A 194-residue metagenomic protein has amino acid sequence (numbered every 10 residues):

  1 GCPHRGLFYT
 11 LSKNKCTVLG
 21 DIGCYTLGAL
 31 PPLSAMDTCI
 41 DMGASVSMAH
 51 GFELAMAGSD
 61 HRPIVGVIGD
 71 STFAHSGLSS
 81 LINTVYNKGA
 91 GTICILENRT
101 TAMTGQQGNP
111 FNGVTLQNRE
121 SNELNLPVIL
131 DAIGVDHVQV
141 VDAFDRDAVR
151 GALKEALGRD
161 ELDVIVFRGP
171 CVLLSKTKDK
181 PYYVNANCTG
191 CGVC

Functional and structural regions predicted by a protein language model:
G1-L30, H75: Cofactor-pocket helix-loop regions in the catalytic cores of large enzyme subunits
G1-R5, V85, Y182-C194: Cysteine-centered iron-sulfur cluster-binding motifs in ferredoxin-type domains/subunits of redox enzymes
C2, R168-P170: Structured loops at beta-to-helix junctions and adjacent beta-edge loops in soluble globular domains
I22-C24, I95-N98, G169: Short, small-residue-rich loop/turn micro-motifs
C24-Y25, P170-N185, G192-V193: Ferredoxin-type iron-sulfur electron-transfer modules in oxidoreductases and energy-metabolism complexes
A29-V164, T177: Thiamine diphosphate
